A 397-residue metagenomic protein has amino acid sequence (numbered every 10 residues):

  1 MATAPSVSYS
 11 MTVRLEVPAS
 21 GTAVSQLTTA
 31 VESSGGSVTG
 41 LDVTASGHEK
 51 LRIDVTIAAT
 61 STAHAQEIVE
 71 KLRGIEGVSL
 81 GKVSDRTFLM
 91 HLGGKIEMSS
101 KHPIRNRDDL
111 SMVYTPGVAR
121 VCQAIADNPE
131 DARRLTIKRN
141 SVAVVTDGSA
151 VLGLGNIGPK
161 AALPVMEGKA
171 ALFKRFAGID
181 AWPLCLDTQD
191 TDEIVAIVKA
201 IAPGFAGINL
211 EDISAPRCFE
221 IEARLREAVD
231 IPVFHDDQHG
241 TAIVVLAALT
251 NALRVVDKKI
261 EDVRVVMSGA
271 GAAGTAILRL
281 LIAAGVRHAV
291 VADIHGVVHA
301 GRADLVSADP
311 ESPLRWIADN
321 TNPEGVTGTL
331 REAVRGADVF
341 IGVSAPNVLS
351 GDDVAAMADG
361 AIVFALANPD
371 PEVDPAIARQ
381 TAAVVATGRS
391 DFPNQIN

Functional and structural regions predicted by a protein language model:
M1-L92: A conserved regulatory-domain signal marking ACT and ACT-like small-molecule sensing domains and adjacent regulatory
E76, A177, A228-V229, G285 (+2 more regions): Short, structured coil segments at secondary-structure junctions
L80-V263: Glycine/serine-rich phosphate-binding loop and adjoining beta1-alpha1 elements at the start of nucleotide-handling
V145-D147, C185, N209-E211, S268 (+3 more regions): Short beta-strand segments
L152, P159-A177, V229, H235 (+2 more regions): Glycine-rich phosphate/diphosphate-binding loop of Rossmann-like nucleotide-binding domains
A202, I260, A333-V334, V354-M357 (+1 more regions): A short, aliphatic-rich alpha-helical micro-motif
N347-I396: Rossmann-fold NAD(P)-binding glycine/threonine-rich loop
